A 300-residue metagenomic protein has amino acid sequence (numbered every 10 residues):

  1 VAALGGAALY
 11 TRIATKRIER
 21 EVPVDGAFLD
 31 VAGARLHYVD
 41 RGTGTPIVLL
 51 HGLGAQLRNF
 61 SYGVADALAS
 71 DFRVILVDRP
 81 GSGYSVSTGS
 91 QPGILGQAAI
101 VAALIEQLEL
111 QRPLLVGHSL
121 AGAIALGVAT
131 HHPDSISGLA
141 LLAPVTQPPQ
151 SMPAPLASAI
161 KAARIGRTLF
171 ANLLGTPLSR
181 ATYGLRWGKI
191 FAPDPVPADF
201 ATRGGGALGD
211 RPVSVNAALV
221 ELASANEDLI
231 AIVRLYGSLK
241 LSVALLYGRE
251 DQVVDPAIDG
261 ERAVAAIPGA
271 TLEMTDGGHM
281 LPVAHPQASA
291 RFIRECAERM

Functional and structural regions predicted by a protein language model:
R17, P153-A154, L173-S238: Conserved alpha/beta-hydrolase catalytic His-Asp/Glu region
A34, D40-Y84: Conserved HGGG/HGGXW glycine-rich cap/lid loop of the alpha/beta-hydrolase fold
V39-R41, L76-V116, M152: Active-site loop/oxyanion-hole signature of alpha/beta-hydrolase fold enzymes
Q111-P153: Conserved hydrolase catalytic core segment
S224, R249-V254, M280: Acidic catalytic loop of the alpha/beta-hydrolase fold
I232, P256-A263: Short alpha-helix in the alpha/beta-hydrolase fold that links the catalytic acid
L239, L245-Y247: Short beta-strand/loop motif that positions the catalytic acidic residue of the alpha/beta-hydrolase fold
P268-M300: Catalytic active-site module of serine/aspartate enzymes centered on a nucleophile-bearing elbow/loop
